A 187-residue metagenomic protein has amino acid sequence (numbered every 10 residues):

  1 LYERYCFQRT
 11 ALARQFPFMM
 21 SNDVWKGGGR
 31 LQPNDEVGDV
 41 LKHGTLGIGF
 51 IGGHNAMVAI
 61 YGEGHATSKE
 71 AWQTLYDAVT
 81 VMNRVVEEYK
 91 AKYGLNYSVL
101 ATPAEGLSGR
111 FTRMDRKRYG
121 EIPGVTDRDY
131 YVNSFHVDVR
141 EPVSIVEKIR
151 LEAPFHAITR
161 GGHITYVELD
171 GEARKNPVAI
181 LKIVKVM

Functional and structural regions predicted by a protein language model:
L1-M187: Long, C-terminal-biased catalytic regions of enzyme "large/alpha" subunits
